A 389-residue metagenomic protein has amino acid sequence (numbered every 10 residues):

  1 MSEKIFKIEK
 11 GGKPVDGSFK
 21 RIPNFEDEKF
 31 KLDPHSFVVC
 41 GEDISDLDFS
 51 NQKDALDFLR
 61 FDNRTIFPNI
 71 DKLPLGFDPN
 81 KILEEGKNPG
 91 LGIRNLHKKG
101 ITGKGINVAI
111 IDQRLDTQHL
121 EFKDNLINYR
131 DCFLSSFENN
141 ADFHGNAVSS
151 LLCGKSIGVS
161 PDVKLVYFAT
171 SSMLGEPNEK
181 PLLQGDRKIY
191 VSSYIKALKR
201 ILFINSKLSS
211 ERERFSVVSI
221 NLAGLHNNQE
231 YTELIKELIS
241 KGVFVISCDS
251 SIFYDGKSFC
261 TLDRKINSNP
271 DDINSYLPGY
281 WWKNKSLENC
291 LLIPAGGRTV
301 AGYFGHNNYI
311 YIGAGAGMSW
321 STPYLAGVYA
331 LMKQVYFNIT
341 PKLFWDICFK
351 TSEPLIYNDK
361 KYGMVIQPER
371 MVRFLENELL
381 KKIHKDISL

Functional and structural regions predicted by a protein language model:
S2, S210-S219, Q334-L389: C-terminal subdomain of the subtilisin-like protease fold in secreted/lumenal serine endopeptidases
S2-G105, L120: Protease zymogen maturation seam
I5-G12, H97, G103, S171-T261 (+1 more regions): Substrate-binding/access-modulating region of protease and related hydrolase catalytic domains
G90-R94, G145-L152, V191, I195-L198 (+3 more regions): Extracytoplasmic/secreted envelope proteins and their assembly/folding machinery, especially bacterial periplasmic
N95-V108, Q113-N128, S136-S192, E211-R214 (+3 more regions): Subtilisin-like serine protease catalytic core
K99, L151-G158, A197-K207, E237-K241 (+2 more regions): Structured segments of extracytoplasmic/periplasmic soluble domains in secreted or envelope-associated proteins
D112, S240-Q334, N338: Extracellular S/T/G-rich loop segment that most often corresponds to the catalytic His/Ser-adjacent loop
Q113-T117, F133-S135, S171-G175, L222-N227 (+3 more regions): Solvent-exposed loop/turn segments at secondary-structure junctions within structured extracellular/periplasmic domains
